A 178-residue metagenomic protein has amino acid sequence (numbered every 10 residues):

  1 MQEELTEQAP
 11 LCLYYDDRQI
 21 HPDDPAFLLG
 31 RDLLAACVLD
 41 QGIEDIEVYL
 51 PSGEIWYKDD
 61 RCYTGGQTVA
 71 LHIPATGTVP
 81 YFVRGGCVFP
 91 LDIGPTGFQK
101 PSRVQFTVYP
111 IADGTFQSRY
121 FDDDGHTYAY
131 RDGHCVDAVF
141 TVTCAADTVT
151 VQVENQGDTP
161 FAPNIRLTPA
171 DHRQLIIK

Functional and structural regions predicted by a protein language model:
M1-F161, R166-D171: Catalytic core of carbohydrate-active enzymes
H172-K178: A short amphipathic beta-strand at an alpha->beta junction
